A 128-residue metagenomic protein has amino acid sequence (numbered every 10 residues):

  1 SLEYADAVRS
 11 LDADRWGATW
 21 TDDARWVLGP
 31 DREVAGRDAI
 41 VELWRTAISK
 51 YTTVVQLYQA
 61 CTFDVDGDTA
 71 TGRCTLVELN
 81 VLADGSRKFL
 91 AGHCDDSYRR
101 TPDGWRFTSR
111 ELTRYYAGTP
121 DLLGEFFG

Functional and structural regions predicted by a protein language model:
L2-A18: Short acidic-aromatic low-complexity motifs
A13-V77: A solvent-exposed, acidic/Ser-Thr-rich amphipathic alpha-helical stretch
W20, W26, A117-T119, L123-E125: Outer-membrane beta-barrel domain signature
Q56-Y58, F89-C94: Short, surface-exposed coil-to-beta transition loops
V65, L123-G128: Flexible low-complexity loop/turn motifs enriched in small/helix-breaking residues
T71, A91-D121: Short beta-strand edge/turn micro-motifs at domain boundaries
V77-L79, L112-T113: Short, solvent-exposed loop/turn segments at secondary-structure junctions
L79-K88, A117: Short, cysteine-centered beta-strand-loop-beta hairpins and adjacent loop/turn segments enriched in charged/polar
